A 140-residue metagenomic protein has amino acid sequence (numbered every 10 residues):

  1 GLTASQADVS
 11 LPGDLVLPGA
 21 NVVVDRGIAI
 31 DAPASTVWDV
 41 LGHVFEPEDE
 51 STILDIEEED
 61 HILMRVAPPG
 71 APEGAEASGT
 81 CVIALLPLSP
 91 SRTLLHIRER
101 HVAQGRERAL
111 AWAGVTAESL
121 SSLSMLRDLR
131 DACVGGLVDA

Functional and structural regions predicted by a protein language model:
G1-E50: Hydrophobic ligand-binding cavity/cleft-lining segments
A7, A67-R127, D131, G135-D139: Beta-strand/loop substructures that line and gate deep hydrophobic ligand-binding cavities in soluble
N21-A29, H61, T80, R92-H96: Intrinsic-disorder/low-complexity, polar/charged segments enriched in Ser/Thr/Lys/Arg/Asp/Glu/Gln
R26-I28, S51-D55, G79-P87: Hydrophobic/aromatic beta-strand elements that line small-molecule binding cavities or substrate pockets in beta-rich
P33, E58-E59, L88-S91: Short strand-connecting beta-turns/loops that link adjacent beta-strands
V37-V44, M64, L95-I97, L129: Hydrophobic pocket/interface hotspot
I56-R65: Short, hydrophobic/aromatic-rich segments at coil-to-beta transitions
